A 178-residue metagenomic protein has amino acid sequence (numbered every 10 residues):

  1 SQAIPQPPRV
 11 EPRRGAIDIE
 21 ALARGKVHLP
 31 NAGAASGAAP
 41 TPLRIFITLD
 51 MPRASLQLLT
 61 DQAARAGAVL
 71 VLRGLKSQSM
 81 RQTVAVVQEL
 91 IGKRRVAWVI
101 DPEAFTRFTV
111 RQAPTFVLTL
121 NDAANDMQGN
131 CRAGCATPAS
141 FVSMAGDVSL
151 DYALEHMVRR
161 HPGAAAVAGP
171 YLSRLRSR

Functional and structural regions predicted by a protein language model:
S1-R44, T48-L90, M127-R178: Non-globular targeting/processing and membrane-anchoring segments
T41-L43, A66, R94-V96, Q112-T115: Envelope-exposed proteins and targeting segments
F46, F105-F108, F116, F141: Phenylalanine-focused residue identity feature
K76-Q78, A104-T106, D122-A124: Solvent-exposed loop/turn segments at secondary-structure junctions within structured extracellular/periplasmic domains
Q88, G92-A113: Thioredoxin-like thiol-disulfide oxidoreductase module
Q112, L120, M157-R160: Alpha-helix boundary/capping residues
P114-Q128: A short, hydrophobic beta-strand/beta-hairpin element that forms part of a small beta-sheet core
